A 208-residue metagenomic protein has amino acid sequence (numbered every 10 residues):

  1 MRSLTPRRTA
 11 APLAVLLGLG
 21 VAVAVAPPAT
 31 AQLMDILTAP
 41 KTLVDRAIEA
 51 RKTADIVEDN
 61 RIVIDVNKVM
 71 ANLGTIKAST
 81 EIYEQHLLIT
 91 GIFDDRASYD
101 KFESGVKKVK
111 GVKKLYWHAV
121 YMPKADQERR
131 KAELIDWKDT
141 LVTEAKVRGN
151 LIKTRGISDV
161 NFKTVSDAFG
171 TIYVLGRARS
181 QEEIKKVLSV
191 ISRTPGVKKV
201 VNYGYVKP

Functional and structural regions predicted by a protein language model:
R2-R8, P12, V25-P208: N-terminal targeting leaders
G18-L19, A29: Cleavable N-terminal signal peptides
A22: NTP-dependent nucleotidyl-transfer catalytic core
